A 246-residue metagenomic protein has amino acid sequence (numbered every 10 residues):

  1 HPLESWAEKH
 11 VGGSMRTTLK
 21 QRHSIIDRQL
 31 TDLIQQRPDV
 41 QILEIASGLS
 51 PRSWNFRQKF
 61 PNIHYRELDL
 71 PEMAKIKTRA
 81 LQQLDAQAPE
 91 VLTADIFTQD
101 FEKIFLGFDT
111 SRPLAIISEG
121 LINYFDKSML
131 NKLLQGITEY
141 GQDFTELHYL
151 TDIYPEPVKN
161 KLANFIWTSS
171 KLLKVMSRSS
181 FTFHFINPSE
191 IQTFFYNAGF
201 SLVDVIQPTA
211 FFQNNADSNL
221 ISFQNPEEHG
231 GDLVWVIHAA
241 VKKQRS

Functional and structural regions predicted by a protein language model:
H1-I45, S50-S246: Alpha-helical subdomain
